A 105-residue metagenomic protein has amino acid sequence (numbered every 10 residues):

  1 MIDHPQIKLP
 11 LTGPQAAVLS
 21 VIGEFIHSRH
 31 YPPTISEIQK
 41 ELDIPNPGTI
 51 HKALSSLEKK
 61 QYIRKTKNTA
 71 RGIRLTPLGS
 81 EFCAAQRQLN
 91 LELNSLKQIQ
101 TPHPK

Functional and structural regions predicted by a protein language model:
M1-P10: Short, Lys/Arg-enriched N-terminal segment that forms or immediately precedes the first helix of a structured domain
I7, P14-A17: N-terminal positioning helix adjacent to the helix-turn-helix/winged-helix DNA-binding module
T12-Q15, R29, T66-R87: Short, cationic-aromatic polyanion-contact patches
A17-E24: Pre-recognition alpha-helix immediately N-terminal to the DNA-recognition helix within helix-turn-helix or winged-helix
P32-I44: A short alpha-helical element within helix-turn-helix/winged-helix DNA-binding domains across DNA-binding proteins
S55-S56: Alpha-helical DNA-recognition elements
Q61: Glycine-centered, phosphate/nucleic-acid-interacting loop/turn motifs that mediate DNA/RNA or nucleotide
E81-P102: Short, amphipathic alpha-helical interaction segments positioned at domain boundaries
